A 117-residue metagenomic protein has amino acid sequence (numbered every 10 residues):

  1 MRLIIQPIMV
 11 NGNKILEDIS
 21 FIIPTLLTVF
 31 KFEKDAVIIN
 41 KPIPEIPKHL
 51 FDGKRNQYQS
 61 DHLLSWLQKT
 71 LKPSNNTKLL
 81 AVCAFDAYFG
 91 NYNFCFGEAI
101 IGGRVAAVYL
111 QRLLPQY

Functional and structural regions predicted by a protein language model:
M1-N13: Fold-level signature of zinc-dependent metallopeptidase catalytic domains
L16-I19, I23-Y117: Metzincin-family zinc-dependent endopeptidase catalytic domain
